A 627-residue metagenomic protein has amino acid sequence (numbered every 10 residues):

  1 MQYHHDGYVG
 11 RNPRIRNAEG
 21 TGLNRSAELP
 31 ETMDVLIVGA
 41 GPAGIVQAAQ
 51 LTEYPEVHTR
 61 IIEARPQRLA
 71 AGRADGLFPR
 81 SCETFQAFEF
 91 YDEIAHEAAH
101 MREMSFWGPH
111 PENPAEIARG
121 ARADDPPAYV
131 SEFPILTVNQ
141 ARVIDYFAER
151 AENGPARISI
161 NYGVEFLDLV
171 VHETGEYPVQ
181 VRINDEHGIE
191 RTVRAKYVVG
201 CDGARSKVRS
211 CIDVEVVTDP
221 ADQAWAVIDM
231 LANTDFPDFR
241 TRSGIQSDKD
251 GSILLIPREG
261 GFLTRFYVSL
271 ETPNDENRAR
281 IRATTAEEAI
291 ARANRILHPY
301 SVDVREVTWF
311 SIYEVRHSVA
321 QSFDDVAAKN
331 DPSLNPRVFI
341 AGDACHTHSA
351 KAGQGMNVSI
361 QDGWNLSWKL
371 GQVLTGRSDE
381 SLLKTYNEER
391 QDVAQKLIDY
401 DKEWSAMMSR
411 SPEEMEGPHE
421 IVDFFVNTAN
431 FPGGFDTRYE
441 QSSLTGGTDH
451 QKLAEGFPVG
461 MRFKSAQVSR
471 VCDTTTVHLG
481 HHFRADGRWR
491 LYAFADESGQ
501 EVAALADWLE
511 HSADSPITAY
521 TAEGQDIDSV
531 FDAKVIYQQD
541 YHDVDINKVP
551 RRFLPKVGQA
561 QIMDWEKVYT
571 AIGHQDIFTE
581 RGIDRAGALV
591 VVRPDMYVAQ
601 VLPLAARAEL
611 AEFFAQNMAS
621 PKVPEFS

Functional and structural regions predicted by a protein language model:
M1-V35, Q50-V57, S333: Extreme N-terminal leader/targeting segments of oxidoreductases
E31-M33, H187-Y197, C201, L334: Core beta-strand elements of the Rossmann-like FAD/NAD(P) dinucleotide-binding domain in flavoenzyme oxidoreductases
A40-A49, F147, G200, V307 (+6 more regions): Conserved mid-domain beta->alpha element of the FAD-binding
A49-A74: Glycine-rich FAD pyrophosphate-binding loop
A70-E152, S247, I398: Active-site-adjacent segment of FAD-dependent monooxygenases/related oxidoreductases
E149, N153, V179, Y197-V315: Conserved FAD-binding catalytic core of PHBH/FMO-like flavoproteins
N153-F166, V302-V304: A conserved beta-strand/loop element that lines the FAD pocket in flavoprotein oxidoreductases
Y162-V179: A conserved short coil-to-beta-strand element within the FAD-binding core of flavoproteins
